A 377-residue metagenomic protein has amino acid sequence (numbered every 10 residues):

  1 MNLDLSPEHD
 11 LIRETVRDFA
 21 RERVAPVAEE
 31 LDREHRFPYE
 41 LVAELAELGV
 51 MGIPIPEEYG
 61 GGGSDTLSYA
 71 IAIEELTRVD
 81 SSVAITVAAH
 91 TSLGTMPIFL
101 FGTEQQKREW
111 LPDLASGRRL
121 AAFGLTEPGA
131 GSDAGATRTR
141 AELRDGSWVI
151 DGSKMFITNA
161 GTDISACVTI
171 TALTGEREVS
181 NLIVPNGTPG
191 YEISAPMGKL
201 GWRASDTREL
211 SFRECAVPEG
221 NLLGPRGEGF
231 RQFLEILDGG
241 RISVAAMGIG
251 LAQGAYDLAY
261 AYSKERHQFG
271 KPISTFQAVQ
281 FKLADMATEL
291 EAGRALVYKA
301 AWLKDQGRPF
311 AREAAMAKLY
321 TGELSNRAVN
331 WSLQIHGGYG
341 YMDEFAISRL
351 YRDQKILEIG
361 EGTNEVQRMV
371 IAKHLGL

Functional and structural regions predicted by a protein language model:
M1-V83, A89, F101-Q106, D113 (+5 more regions): Alpha-helical interface subdomain recognition
G49, I73-T77, A172-G175, V184-P189 (+1 more regions): Short Ser/Thr-interspersed hydrophobic loop/turn segments at strand-loop and sheet-helix junctions that line or gate
T95-F101, F123, G135: Flexible, glycine-rich active-site loops centered on histidine and acidic residues that chelate a metal or position
G117-L125, I170: A short, Trp-centered hydrophobic/proline-enriched beta-strand micro-motif
G129-S132, T158-D163, L173-T174, K199-D206: Short Gly/Pro-enriched turn/cap motifs at secondary-structure boundaries
A136, G187-P218: Flexible, small-/acidic-enriched active-site or ligand-binding loops
R138, S147, D151-E192: A short core secondary-structure module
E214-R231: Long, acidic (Asp/Glu-rich), low-complexity accessory segments flanking structured domains
